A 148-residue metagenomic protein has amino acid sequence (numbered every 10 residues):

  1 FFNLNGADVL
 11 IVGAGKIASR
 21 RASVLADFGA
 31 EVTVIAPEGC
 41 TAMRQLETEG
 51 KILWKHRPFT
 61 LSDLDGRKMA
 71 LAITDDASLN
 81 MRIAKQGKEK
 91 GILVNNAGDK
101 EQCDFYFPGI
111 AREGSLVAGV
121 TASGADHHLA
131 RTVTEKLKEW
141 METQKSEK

Functional and structural regions predicted by a protein language model:
F1-L46: Hydrophobic, well-ordered beta-alpha structural blocks that scaffold small-molecule cofactor pockets
D8, K68-M69: Structural motif
K16-I17, A77-S78, G124: Residue-level detector of alpha-helix initiation sites
V32, W54, G91-V94: Hydrophobic beta-strand scaffold residues
A36, W54-P58, G98: Short loop/edge segments at beta-strand edges and connector loops that shape dinucleotide/nucleotide cofactor-binding
E47-S62: Glycine-rich, highly charged phosphate/nucleotide-binding loops
M69-T74, N80-Y106: ADP-ribose/adenylate-binding Rossmann-like module
A111-K148: Adenosine-phosphate binding glycine-rich loop
